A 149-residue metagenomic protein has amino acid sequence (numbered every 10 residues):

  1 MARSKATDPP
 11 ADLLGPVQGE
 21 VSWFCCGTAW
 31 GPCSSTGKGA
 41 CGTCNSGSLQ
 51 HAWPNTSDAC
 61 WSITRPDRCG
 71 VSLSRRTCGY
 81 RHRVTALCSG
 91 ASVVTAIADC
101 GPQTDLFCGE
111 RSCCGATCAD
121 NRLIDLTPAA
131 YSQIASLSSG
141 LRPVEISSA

Functional and structural regions predicted by a protein language model:
A2-A149: Secreted/periplasmic proteins
